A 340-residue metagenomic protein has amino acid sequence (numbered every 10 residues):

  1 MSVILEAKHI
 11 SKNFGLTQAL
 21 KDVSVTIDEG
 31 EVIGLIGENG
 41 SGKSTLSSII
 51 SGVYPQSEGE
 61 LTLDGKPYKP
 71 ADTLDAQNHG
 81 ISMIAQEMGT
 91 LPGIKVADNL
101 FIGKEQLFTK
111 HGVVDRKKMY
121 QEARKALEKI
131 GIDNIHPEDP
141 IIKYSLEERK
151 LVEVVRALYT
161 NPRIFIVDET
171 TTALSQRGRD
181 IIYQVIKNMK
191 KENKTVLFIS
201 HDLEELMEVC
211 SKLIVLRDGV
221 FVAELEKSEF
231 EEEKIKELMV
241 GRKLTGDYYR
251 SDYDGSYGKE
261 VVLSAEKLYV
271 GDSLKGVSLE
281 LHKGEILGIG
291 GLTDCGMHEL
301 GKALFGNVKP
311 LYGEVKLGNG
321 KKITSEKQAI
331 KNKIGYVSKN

Functional and structural regions predicted by a protein language model:
S2-K339: Glycine-rich phosphate-binding loops of nucleotide-dependent enzymes
